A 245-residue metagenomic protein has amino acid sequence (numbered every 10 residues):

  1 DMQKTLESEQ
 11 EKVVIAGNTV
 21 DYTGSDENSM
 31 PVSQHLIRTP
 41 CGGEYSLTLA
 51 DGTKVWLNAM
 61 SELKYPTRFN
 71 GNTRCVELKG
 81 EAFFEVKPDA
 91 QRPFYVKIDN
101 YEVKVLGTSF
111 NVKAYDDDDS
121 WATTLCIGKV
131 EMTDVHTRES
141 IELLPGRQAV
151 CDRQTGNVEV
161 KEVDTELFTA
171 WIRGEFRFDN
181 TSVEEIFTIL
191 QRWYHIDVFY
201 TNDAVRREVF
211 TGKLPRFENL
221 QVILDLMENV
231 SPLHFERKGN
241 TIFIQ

Functional and structural regions predicted by a protein language model:
D1-Q245: A residue-level detector for the "anchor" residue at the start of short, highly conserved motifs
